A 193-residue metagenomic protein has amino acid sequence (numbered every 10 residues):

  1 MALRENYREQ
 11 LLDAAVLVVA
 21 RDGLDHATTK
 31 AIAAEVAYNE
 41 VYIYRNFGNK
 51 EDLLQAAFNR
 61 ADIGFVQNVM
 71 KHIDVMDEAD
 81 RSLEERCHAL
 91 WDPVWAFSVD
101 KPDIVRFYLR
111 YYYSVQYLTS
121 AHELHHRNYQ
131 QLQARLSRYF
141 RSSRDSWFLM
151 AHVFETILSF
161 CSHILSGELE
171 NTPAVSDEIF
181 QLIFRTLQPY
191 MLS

Functional and structural regions predicted by a protein language model:
M1-N6, M191-S193: N-terminal intrinsically disordered/low-complexity leader segments
R4, R8-V16, K50, H152: Short, leucine-enriched amphipathic alpha-helices that occur as contiguous helical runs
Q10, V18-D52, A56: Helix-turn-helix
L24, F47, R110-Q116: Short helix-capping/turn signature of helix-turn-helix
A56, K71-D100, V153: Hydrophobic alpha-helical connector segments
N59-V66: Short, basic, alpha-helical segments at the C-terminal edge of helix-turn-helix-like DNA-binding modules
V66-K71, D100, V115-A151: Amphipathic alpha-helical packing segments from all-alpha helical-bundle domains
R106-R110, H126, R138-F184, Y190: Hydrophobic/aromatic-rich alpha-helical bundle segments in the mid-to-C-terminal region
